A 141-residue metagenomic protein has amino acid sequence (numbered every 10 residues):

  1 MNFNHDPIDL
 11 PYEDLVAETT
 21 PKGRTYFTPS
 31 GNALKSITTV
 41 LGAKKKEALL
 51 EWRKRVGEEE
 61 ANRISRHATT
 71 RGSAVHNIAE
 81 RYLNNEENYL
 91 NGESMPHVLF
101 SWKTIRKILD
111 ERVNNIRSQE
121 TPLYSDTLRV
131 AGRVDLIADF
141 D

Functional and structural regions predicted by a protein language model:
M1-A131: Metal-dependent nuclease catalytic cores that hydrolyze phosphodiester bonds in DNA/RNA, characterized by
V134: Residue-level detector of short, conserved catalytic/binding motifs and their immediate flanks
I137-D141: Active-site beta-strand-loop-beta-strand hairpin of nuclease catalytic cores that positions key catalytic residues
